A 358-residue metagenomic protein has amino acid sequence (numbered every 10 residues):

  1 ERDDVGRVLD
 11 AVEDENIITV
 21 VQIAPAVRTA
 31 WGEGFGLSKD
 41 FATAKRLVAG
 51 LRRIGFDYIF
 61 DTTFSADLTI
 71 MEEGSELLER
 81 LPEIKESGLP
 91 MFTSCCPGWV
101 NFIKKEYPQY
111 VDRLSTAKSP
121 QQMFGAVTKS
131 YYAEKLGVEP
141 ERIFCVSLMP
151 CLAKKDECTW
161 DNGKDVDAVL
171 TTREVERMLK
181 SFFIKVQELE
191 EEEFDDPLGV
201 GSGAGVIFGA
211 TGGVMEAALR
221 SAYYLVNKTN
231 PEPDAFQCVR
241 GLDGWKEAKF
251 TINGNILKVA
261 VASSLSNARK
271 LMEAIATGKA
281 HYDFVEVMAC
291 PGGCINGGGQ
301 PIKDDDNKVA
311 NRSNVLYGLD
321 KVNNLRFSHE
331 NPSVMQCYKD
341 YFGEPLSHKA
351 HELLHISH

Functional and structural regions predicted by a protein language model:
R2-H358: Iron-sulfur-associated redox domains of electron-transfer enzymes in respiratory and anaerobic energy metabolism
